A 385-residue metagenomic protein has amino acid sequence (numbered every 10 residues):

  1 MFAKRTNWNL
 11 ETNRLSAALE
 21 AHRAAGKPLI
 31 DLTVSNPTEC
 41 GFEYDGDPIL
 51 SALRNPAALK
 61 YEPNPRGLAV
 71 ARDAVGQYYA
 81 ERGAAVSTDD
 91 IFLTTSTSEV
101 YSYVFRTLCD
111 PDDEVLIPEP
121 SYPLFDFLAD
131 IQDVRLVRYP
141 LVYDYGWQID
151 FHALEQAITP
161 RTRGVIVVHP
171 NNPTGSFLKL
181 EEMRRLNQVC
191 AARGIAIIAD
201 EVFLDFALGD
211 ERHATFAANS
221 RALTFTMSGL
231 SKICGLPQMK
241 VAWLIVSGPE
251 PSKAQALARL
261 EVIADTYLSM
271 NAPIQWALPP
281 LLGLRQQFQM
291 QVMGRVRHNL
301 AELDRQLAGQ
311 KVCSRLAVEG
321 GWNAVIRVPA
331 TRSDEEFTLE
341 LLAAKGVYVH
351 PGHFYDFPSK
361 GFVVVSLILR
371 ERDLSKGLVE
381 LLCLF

Functional and structural regions predicted by a protein language model:
F2-S96, Y103, A153, L281-L284 (+1 more regions): N-terminal small-domain helix-loop-helix segment of the aminotransferase-like
A25, Q132, A192-R193, K345: Helix C-cap/helix->beta junction micro-motif
L32, V75, I91, V115 (+12 more regions): Generic structural signal for small/hydrophobic residues in well-ordered secondary structure, especially within
A58-Q188, D205-N219, F225, V379-E380: Conserved core of the PLP fold type I
Q77, A85, E155-Q156, T331-R332 (+2 more regions): PLP-dependent enzyme catalytic core of the Aspartate aminotransferase-like
A222-R297, D304-Q306, C383-F385: Conserved core segment of the aminotransferase class I/II
P279, G294-D304, S314-V328, S359: Conserved glycine-rich beta-strand-loop-beta hairpin in the small C-terminal domain of fold type I
